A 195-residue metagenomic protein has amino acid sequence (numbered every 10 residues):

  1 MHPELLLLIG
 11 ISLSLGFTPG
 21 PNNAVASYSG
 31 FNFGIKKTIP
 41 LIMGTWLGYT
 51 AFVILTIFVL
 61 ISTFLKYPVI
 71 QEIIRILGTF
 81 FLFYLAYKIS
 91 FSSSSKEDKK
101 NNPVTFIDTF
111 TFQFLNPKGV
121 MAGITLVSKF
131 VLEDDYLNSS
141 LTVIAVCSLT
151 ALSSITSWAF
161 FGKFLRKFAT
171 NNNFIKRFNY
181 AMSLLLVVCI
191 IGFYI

Functional and structural regions predicted by a protein language model:
H2-L65, V69-E72, T125-V143: Juxtamembrane transmembrane-helix termini in multi-pass membrane transport proteins
P3-E4, I191-I195: Juxtamembrane boundary at the C-terminal end of a transmembrane helix
L6-I11, G44, F80, I107-T111 (+1 more regions): Short alpha-helical transmembrane interface motifs in multi-pass membrane proteins
K37-T105, F161, L184: Membrane helix-loop-helix hairpins that form the core translocation module of multi-pass transporters
I54, L152-K167: Transmembrane alpha-helical segments of integral membrane proteins
Q113-G123: Selected transmembrane alpha-helices and immediately adjacent juxtamembrane segments of polytopic inner-membrane
F160-L184: Interfacial loop-to-transmembrane junctions
